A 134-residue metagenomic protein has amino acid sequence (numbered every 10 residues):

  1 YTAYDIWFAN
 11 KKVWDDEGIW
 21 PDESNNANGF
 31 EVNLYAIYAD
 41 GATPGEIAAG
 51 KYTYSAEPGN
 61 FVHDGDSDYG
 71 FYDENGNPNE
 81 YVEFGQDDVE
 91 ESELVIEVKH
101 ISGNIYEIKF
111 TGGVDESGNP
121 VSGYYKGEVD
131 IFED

Functional and structural regions predicted by a protein language model:
Y1-K99: Surface-exposed helix/loop patches within compact recognition domains
I37, V98-Y106, I131-D134: A short, structured loop/turn motif at beta-sheet edges
P78, Y106-I108: Hydrophobic residues embedded in beta-strands of well-ordered beta-sheets
E91, I101-G103, E116: Surface-exposed coil/turn segments at beta-strand junctions on protein surfaces, enriched
E93-L94, K109-D134: Edge beta-strand at a domain terminus
